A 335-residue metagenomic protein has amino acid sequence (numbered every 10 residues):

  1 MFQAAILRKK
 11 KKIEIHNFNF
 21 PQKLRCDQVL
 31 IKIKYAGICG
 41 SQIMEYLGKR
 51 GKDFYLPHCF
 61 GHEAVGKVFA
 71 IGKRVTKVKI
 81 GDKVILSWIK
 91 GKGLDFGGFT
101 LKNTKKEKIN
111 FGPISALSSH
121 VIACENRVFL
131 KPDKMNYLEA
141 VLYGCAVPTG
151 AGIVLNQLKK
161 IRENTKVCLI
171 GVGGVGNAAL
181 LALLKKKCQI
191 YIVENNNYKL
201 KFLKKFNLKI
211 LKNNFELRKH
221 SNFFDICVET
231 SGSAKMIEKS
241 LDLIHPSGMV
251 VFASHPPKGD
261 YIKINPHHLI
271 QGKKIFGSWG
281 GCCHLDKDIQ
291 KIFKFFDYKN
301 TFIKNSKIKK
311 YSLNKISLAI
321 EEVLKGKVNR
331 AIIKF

Functional and structural regions predicted by a protein language model:
F2-A4, E238, D286-F335: C-terminal hydrophobic helical "lid"/dimerization subdomain of Rossmann-like NAD(P)H-dependent oxidoreductases
N19-A36, K49-G93, P132-M135: Glycine-rich beta-strand-centered segment in the early N-terminal region that forms part of a ligand/cofactor-binding
K90-I170: NAD(P)H dinucleotide-binding glycine-rich loop of Rossmann-like/cofactor-binding domains, especially the beta1-alpha1
D133-F215: Mid-domain Rossmann-like dinucleotide-binding core that forms the NAD(H)/NADP(H) cofactor-binding site
R218-C227: A short acidic, Gly/Pro-enriched loop at the edge of an enzyme's catalytic core that lines a small-molecule cofactor
K235-N300, F335: Glycine-rich phosphate-binding loop and adjacent beta-alpha segment of Rossmann(oid) nucleotide-cofactor-binding
